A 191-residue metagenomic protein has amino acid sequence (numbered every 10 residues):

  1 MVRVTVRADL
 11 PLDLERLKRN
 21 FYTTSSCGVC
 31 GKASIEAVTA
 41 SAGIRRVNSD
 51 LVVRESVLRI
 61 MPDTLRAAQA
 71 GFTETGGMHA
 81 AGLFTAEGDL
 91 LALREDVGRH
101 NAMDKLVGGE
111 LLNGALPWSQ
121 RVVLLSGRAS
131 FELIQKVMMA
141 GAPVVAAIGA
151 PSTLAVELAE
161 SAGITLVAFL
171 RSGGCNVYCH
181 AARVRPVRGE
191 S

Functional and structural regions predicted by a protein language model:
M1-A81, T85-A86, L90-L93: Intrinsically disordered, low-complexity regions enriched in acidic/Ser/Thr/Pro/Gln residues
K18-R19, K32, R94, R128 (+2 more regions): Basic side chains
A70, E74-L116, V122-V123: Histidine/lysine/aspartate-rich catalytic loop segments that bind and position anionic ligands
H100-E190: Feature captures the catalytic cores and cofactor-binding loops of soluble hydro-lyases/lyases that act on carboxylate
